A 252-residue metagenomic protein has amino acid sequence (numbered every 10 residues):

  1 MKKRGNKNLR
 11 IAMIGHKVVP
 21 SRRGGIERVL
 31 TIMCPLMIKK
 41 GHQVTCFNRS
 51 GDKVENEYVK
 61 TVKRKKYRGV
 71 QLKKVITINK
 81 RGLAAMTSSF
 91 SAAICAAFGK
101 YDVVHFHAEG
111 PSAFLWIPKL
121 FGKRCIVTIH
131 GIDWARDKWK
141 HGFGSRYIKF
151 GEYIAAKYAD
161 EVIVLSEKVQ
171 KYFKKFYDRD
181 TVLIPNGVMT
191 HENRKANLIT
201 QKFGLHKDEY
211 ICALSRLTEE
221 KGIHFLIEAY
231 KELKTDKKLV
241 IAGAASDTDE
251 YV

Functional and structural regions predicted by a protein language model:
M1-D52, A96-G99, K231-L233: N-terminal subdomain of nucleotide-sugar transferases
A12, I163, G204-K221, I227-K234 (+1 more regions): Conserved donor-binding/catalytic core segment of Leloir-type glycosyltransferases
N56-V62, K238-V252: Short, structured helix-loop element that forms part of the nucleotide-activated donor/catalytic region
V59-V62, N193-L205: A short helix/loop element that forms part of the nucleotide-sugar donor recognition site in Leloir-type
K66-I94, R136-G144: A short, charged, and often flexible helix/loop element on the N-terminal side of the glycosyltransferase catalytic
L83-A97, Y101-W134: An aromatic- and histidine-rich active-site surface loop
I94-A97, L120, G144-V162: Membrane-proximal helix-turn-helix segments that form the acceptor-binding/catalytic region of lipid-linked
K168, G187: Carbohydrate-associated surface elements
